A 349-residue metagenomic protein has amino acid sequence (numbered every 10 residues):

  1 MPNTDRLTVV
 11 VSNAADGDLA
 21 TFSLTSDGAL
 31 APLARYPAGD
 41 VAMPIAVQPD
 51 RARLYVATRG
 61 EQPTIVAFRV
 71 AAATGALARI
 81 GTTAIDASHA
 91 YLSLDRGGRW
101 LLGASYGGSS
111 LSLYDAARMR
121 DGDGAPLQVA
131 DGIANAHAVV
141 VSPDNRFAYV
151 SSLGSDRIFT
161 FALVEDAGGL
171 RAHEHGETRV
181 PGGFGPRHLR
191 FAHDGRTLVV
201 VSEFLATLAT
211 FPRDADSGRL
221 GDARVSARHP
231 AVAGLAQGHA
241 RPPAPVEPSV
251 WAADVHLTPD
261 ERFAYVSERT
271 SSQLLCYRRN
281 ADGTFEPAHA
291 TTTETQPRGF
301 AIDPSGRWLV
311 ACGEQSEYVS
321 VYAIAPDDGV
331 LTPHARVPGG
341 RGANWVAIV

Functional and structural regions predicted by a protein language model:
P2, G39-D50, I85-R99, D131-N145 (+4 more regions): Beta-rich, blade/repeat-based domains predominating in secreted/periplasmic proteins but also intracellular
A14, R59-G60, Y106, L153 (+6 more regions): Short loop/turn segments immediately following the C-termini of beta-strands
F22-G28, F68-G75, Y114-G122, F161-L170 (+3 more regions): Short loop/turn segments immediately following beta-strands, especially the blade-tip and inter-blade linker loops
A31-P37, A78-T83, A125-A130, H173-V180 (+4 more regions): A short beta-strand motif characteristic of beta-propeller blades
L33-G98: Blade-loop segments of beta-propeller domains
Y149-A209: Loop-centered beta-sheet repeat module
E314-E317, T332-V349: Blade-level signature of beta-propeller repeat domains, shared across WD40, Kelch, NHL, RCC1 and BNR/Asp-box propellers
